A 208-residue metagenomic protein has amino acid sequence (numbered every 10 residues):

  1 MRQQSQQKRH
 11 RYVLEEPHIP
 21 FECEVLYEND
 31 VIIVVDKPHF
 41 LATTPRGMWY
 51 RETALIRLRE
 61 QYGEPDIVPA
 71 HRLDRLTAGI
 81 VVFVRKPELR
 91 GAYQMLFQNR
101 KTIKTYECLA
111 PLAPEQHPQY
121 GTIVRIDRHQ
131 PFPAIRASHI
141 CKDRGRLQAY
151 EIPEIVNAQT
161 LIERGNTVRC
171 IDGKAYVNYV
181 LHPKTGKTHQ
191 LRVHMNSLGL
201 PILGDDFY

Functional and structural regions predicted by a protein language model:
M1-Y208: RNA pseudouridine synthases
